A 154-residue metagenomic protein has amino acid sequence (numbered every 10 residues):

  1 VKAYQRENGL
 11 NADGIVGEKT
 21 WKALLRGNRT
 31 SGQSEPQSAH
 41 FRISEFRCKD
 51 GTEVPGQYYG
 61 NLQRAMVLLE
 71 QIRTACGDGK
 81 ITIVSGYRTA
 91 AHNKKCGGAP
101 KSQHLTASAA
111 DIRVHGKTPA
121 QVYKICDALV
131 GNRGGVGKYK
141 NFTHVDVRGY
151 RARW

Functional and structural regions predicted by a protein language model:
K2-R26: Short acidic, glycine/serine/threonine-rich helix-capping segments at coil-helix boundaries
A12-V16, D78-Y87, R133-Y139: Surface-exposed patches in mature extracellular/periplasmic domains of secreted proteins
V16, T20, N28, S85-Y87 (+2 more regions): A mature extracytoplasmic/lumenal domain signature
V16, T20, N61-L68, T118-I125: Stable alpha-helical elements in mature extracytoplasmic
K22, A99-W154: Catalytic cores and adjacent binding grooves of peptidoglycan-active enzymes
A23-E35: Intrinsically disordered, low-complexity Ser/Thr-rich linker and spacer segments in cell-wall-related proteins
G32-K80: Active-site acidic/histidine clusters and adjacent loop/turn architecture that either coordinate catalytic ions
A75, G79, V84-H104: Active-site-adjacent substructure of cysteine-protease-like catalytic cores
